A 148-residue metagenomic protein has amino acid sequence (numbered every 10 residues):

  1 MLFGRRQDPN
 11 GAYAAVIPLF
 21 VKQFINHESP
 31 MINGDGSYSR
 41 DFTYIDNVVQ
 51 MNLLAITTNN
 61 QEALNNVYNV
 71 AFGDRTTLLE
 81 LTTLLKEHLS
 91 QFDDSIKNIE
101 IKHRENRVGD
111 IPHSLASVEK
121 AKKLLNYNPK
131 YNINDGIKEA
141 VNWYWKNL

Functional and structural regions predicted by a protein language model:
M1-A15, S39: Flexible, glycine-rich beta-alpha linker
K22-L148: C-terminal substrate-binding subdomain of Rossmann-fold SDR/epimerase-dehydratase oxidoreductases
